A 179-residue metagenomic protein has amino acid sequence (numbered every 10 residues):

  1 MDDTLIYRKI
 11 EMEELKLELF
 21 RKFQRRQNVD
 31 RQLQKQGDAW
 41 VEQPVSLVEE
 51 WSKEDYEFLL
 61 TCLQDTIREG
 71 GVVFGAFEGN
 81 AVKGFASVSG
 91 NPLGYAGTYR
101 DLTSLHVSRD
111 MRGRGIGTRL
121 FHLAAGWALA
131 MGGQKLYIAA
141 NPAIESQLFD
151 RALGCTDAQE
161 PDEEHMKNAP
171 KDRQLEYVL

Functional and structural regions predicted by a protein language model:
D2-R21, R25-D30: DNA-contacting interfaces and partner/effector-binding or oligomerization modules in DNA-centric proteins
K22-T98, T103, S108, V178: Acetyl-CoA-dependent GNAT
S104-V107, G113-G126, A152: Conserved acetyl-CoA-binding loop-helix of GNAT-fold acetyltransferases
G117, F121, A143-S146, E163-P170: Short glycine/proline-centered loop/turn elements that form peptide/ligand docking sites
A128-N141: Conserved GNAT acetyl-CoA-binding A-motif
Y137, T156-R173: Conserved catalytic-core motifs of GNAT/GCN5-like acyltransferases
F149-R151, C155: Conserved active-site tyrosine of GNAT-family acetyltransferases
